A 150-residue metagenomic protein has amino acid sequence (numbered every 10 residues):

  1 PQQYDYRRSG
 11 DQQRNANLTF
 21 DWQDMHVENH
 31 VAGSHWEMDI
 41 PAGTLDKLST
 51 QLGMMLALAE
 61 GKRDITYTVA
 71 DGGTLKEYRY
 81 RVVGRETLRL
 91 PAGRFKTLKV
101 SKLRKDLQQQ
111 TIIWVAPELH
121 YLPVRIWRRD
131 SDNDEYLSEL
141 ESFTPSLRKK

Functional and structural regions predicted by a protein language model:
P1-W22, A57-K150: Acidic, serine/threonine-rich low-complexity disordered tracts
Q12-G53: Hydrophobic, well-structured mid-protein blocks that either form specific transmembrane helices
